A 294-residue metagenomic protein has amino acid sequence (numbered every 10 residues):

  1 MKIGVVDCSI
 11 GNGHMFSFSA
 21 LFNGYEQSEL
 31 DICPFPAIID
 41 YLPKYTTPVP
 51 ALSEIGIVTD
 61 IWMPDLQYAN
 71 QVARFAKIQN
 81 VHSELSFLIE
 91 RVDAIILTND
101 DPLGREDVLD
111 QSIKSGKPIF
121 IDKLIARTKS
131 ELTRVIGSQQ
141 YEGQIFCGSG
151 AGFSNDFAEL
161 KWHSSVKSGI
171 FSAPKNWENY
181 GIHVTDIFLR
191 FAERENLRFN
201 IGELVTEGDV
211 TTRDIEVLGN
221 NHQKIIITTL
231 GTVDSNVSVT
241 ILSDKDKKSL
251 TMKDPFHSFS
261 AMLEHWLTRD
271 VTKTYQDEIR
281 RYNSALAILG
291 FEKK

Functional and structural regions predicted by a protein language model:
K2-F16: Glycine-rich adenosine-cofactor-binding loop
G4-V6, W62, T98, G148 (+1 more regions): Short hydrophobic segments within beta-strands
G13, E26-A73: NAD(P)-binding Rossmann-fold cofactor-contacting core
T46-V49, F87, R91-D100, T268-K294: C-terminal helix-rich "cap/oligomerization" subdomain common to oxidoreductases
D65-Q67, A73-F120, L124-I136: Beta-loop-alpha module in the N-terminal Rossmann-like domain of NAD(P)-dependent dehydrogenases, especially those
F120-G181: A contiguous active-site-proximal alpha/beta segment in oxidoreductase catalytic domains
S168-K224, T229-V233, Q276-R280: Rossmann-like dinucleotide-binding domain that binds NAD(P)(H)
T229-D270: Interdomain hinge/lid region at the active-site interface of Rossmann-like NAD(P)-dependent oxidoreductases
